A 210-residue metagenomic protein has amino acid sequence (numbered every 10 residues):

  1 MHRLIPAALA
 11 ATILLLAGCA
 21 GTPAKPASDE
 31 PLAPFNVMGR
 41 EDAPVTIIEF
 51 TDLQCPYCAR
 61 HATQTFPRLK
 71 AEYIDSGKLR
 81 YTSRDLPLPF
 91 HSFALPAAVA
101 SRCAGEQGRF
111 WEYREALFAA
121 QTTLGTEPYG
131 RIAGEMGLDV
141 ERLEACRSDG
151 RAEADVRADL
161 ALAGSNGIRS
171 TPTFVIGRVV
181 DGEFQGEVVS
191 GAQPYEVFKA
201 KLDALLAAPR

Functional and structural regions predicted by a protein language model:
M1-L9: Bacterial N-terminal signal peptides that target proteins for export
I5, G21, F50, R131-R210: C-terminal cap of thioredoxin/glutaredoxin-like
L15-G18: C-terminal motif of bacterial Sec signal peptides marking the signal peptidase cleavage site
A20-P26: Bacterial lipoprotein signal-peptidase II cleavage site
S28-V45, Y73: A short beta-strand-turn-helix
A43, T51-G134, A204-A208: Structural alpha/beta surface segment adjacent to cysteine/selenocysteine redox centers across thiol/disulfide enzymes
I47, C55, F174: Conserved S/T- and glycine-rich ATP-binding loop of Class I adenylate-forming
I47, Y113, L143: Divalent metal-coordination and catalytic microenvironments
